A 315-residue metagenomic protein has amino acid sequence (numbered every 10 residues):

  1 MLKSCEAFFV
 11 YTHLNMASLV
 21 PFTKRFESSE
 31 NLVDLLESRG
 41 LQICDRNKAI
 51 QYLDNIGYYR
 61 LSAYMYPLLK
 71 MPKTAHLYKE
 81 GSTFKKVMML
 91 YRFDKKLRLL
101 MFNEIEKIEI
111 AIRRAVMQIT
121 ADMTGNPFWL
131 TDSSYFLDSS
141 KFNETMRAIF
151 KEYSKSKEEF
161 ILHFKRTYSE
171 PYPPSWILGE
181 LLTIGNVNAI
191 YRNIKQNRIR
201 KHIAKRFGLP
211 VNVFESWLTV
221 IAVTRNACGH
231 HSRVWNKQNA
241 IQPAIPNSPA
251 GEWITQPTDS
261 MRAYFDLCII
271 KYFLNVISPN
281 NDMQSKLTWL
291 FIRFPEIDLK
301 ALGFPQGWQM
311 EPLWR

Functional and structural regions predicted by a protein language model:
M1-V223, W235-R315: Extended intrinsically disordered or low-complexity regions, especially N/C-terminal cytosolic tails and loops, rather
H231: Acidic/aromatic/glycine-rich contiguous surface patches that form carbohydrate-binding/processing clefts and analogous
